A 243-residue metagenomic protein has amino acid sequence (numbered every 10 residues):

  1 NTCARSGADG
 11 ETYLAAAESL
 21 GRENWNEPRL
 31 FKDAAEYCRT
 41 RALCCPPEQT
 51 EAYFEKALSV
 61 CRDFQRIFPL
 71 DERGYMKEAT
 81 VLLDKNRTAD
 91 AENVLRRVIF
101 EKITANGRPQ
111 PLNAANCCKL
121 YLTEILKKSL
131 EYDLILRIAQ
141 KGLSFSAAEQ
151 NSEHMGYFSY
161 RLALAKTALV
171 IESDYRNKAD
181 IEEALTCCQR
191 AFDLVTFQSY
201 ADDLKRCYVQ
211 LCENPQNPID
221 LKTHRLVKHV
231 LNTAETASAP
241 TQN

Functional and structural regions predicted by a protein language model:
N1, D33-E36, T40, K77 (+6 more regions): "A position-specific structural signal for the A-helix of alpha-solenoid helical repeats
S6, R41, K85, S129 (+3 more regions): Structural motif corresponding to the intra-repeat A-B loop/turn of tetratricopeptide repeats
G7-G10, P47, F54, T88 (+2 more regions): TPR-repeat structural position
A15-E18, R22, E55, R62 (+5 more regions): Alpha-solenoid helical repeat scaffolds
A17-L30, R62-P69, F100-L112, S144-M155 (+1 more regions): Flexible helix-coil transition and linker loops at the boundaries of alpha-helical arrays
R29, E36, R73, L112 (+2 more regions): Start-of-helix register in tetratricopeptide repeats
F197-N243: Terminal, low-structured helical/coil segments at or just beyond the last alpha-helical repeat
